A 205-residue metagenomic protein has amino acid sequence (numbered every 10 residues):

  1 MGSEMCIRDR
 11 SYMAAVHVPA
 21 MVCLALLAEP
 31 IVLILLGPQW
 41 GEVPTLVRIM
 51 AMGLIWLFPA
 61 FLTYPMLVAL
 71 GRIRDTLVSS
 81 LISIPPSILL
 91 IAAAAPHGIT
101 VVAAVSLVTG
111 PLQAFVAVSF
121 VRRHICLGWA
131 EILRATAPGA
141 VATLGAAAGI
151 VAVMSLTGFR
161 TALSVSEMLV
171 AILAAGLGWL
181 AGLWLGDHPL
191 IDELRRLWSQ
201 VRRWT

Functional and structural regions predicted by a protein language model:
M1-E4, R8-L81: Specific pore-lining/lateral-gate transmembrane helices of multi-pass inner-membrane transport and insertion machines
V22, L26-P30, L35, L62 (+8 more regions): Transmembrane alpha-helix boundary/anchor motif
L27-V32, L36-W40, G71-R72, A94-H97 (+3 more regions): Short helix-capping/hinge motifs at transmembrane helix termini and TM-loop junctions
E42-L46, G98, V102, E131 (+4 more regions): Residue-level signature of transmembrane alpha-helical entry/exit and packing/kink sites in multi-pass membrane
D75-V105, T109-V121, P138-M154, A174-L183: Alpha-helical transmembrane segments of multi-pass membrane transporters and transport-associated inner-membrane enzymes
S119-W129, V151-T205: Membrane-proximal transmembrane or re-entrant/amphipathic helices at the cytosolic face
